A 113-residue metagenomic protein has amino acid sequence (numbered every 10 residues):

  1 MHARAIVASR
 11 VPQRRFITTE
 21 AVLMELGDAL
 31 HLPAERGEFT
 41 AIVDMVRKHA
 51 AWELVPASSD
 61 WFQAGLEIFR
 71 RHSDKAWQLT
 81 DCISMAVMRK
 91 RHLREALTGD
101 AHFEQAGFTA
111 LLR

Functional and structural regions predicted by a protein language model:
M1-T18, H31-V43: Short, well-structured N-terminal submotif of metal-dependent ribonuclease cores
I17-T18, W77-Q78, D100, L112-R113: Histidine- and aromatic-rich ligand-binding microenvironments
L23-M24, R36, F62, S84: Alpha-helix N-cap/helix-start and coil->helix boundary motif
M24-G27, L66: Amphipathic alpha-helical segments within well-ordered protein domains
D28-H31, R89: Short glycine/serine- and small hydrophobic-enriched flexible loop segments
V46-A57, H72-D74, F103-R113: Short acidic, glycine/proline-enriched helix-loop-strand junctions
W52-E95: Active-site neighborhoods of divalent-metal-dependent phosphate/nucleic-acid chemistry enzymes
M85-A86, K90-R113: Acidic, PIN/NYN-like endoribonuclease modules and their adjacent C-terminal/linker elements
